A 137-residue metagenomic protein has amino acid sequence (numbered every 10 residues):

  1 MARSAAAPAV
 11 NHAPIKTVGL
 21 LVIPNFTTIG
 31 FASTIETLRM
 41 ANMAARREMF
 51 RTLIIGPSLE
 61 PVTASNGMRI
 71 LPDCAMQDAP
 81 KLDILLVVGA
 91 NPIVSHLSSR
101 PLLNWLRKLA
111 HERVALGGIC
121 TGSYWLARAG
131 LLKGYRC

Functional and structural regions predicted by a protein language model:
M1-L116, Y124-A129, K133: Extended, subdomain-level signal for the structured scaffold at the beginning of enzyme domains
R136: Glycine-rich active-site loop/strand segments that organize a redox cofactor
